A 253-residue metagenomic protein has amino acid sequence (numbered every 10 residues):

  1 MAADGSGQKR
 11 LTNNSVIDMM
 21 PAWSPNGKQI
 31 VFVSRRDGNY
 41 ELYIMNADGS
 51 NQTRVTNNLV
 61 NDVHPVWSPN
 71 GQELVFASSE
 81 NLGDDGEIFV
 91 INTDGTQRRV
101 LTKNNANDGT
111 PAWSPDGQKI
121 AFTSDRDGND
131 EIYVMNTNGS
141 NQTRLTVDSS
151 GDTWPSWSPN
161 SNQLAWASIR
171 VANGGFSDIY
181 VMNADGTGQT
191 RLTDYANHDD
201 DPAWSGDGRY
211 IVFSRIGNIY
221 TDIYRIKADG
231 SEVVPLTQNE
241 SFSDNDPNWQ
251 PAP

Functional and structural regions predicted by a protein language model:
M1-P253: Sequence signature of WD/YWTD-type beta-propeller architectures
